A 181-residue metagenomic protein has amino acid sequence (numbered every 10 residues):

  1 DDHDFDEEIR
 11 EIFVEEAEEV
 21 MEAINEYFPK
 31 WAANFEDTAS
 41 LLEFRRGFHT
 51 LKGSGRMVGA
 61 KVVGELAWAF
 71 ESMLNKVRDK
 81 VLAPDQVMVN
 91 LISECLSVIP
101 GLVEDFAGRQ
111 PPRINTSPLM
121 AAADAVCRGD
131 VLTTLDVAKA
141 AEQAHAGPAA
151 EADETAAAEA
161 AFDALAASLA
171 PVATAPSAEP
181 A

Functional and structural regions predicted by a protein language model:
D1-A181: Non-catalytic helical tethers at domain boundaries
